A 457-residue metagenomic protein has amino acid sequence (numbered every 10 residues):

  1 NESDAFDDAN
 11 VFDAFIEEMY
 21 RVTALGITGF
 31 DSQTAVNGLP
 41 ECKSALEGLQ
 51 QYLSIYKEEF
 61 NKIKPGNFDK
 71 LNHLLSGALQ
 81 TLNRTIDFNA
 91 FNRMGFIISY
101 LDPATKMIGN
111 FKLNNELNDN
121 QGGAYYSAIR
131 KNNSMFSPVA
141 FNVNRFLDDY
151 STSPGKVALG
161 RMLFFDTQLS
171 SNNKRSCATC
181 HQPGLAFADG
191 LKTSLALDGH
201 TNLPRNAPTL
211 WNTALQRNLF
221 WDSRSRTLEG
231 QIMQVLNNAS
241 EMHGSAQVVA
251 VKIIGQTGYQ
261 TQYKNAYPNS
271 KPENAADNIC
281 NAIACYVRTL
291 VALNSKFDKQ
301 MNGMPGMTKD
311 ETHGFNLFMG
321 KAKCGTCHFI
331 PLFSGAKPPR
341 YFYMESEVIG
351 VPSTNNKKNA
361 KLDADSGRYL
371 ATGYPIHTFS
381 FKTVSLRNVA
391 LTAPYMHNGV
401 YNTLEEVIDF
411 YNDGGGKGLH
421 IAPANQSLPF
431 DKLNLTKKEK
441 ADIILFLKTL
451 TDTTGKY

Functional and structural regions predicted by a protein language model:
N1-F136: Mature extracytoplasmic or organellar-lumen-exposed domains after removal of signal/transit peptides
V11, G38, C42-G48, Y52 (+10 more regions): Stable alpha-helical elements in mature extracytoplasmic
D13, E17, P40-Q50, D69 (+11 more regions): Solvent-exposed, polar/charged alpha-helical surfaces in well-ordered, non-transmembrane soluble domains, broadly
Y20-I27, E47-N61, Q80-N83, G109 (+16 more regions): Sec-exported extracytoplasmic/periplasmic mature domains
G77-K156, H243, Q247, K252-T312 (+4 more regions): Post-cleavage N-terminal segment of exported redox proteins
Y125-Q234, D298-N402, E406-D409, G415-I421: Short glycine/threonine-rich turn/loop motifs
L210, R217-K271, L386-V389, H420-L435: Axial heme c-ligation environment in periplasmic c-type cytochrome domains
N388, V400-T453: Extracellular low-complexity, Gly/Ser/Thr-rich intrinsically disordered linkers and protease-sensitive activation/hinge
